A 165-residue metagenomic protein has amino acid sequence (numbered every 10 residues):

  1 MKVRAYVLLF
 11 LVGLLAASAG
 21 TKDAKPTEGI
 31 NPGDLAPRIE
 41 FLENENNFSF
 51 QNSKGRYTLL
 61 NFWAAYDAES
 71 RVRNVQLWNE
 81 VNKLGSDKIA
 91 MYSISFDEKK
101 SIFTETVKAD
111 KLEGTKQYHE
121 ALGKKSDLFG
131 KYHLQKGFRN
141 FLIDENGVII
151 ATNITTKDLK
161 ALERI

Functional and structural regions predicted by a protein language model:
M1-P26: Bacterial Sec-dependent N-terminal signal peptides
T21-F50: N-terminal "domain-start" segment that seeds a small globular fold
F48-V72: Short active-site neighborhood of thiol/selenol oxidoreductases, capturing the structured segment around
S49-S53, L128-Y132, I165: Short amphipathic alpha-helix with an adjacent loop that forms part of the alpha/beta core around
L59-L60, M91, N140: Hydrophobic beta-strand anchors of alpha/beta hydrolase catalytic cores
R71-D110, K124-L128: Structural microenvironment flanking redox-active thiols in thiol-disulfide oxidoreductases
T104, K108-E145: Short, internal strand/loop/helix patches that form the active-site neighborhood or redox-interaction surface
K136-I165: Thiol-/selenol-based redox modules, centered on thioredoxin-like and closely related oxidoreductase domains
